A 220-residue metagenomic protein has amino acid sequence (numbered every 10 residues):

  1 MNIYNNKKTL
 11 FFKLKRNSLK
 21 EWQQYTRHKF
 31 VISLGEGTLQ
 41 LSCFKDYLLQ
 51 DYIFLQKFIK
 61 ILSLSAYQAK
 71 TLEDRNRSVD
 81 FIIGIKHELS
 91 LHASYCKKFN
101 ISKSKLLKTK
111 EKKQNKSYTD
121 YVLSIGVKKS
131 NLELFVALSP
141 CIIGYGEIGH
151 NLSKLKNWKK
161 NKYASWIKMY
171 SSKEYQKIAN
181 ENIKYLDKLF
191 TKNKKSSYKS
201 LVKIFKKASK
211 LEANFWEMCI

Functional and structural regions predicted by a protein language model:
M1-F12, R16: Basic/polar N-terminal segments that are highly enriched at the extreme N-terminus, encompassing both cleavable
K15-Q40, F58, I183-K192: Short alpha-helical hairpin
L19-Q24, L39-Q68, H87, V136-G146 (+1 more regions): Alpha-helical bundle segments that constitute or directly flank the non-heme di-iron/ferroxidase center
K29-S42, F58-R77, G126-V127: Helix-loop segments that flank and shape redox-cofactor active sites
D46-K57, G84, E174, I178 (+2 more regions): Short, contiguous, pocket-lining structural segments that sit at or immediately flank catalytic/ligand-binding sites
R75-K177, K206, K210, I220: Active-site-proximal alpha-helical scaffolds that flank and shape metal-associated catalytic sites
A137, N157-M169, E181-L201: Structured surface interface patches that mediate subunit assembly and partner/cofactor docking
K188-I220: Long hydrophobic alpha-helical segments typical of transmembrane helices together with their membrane-interfacial
